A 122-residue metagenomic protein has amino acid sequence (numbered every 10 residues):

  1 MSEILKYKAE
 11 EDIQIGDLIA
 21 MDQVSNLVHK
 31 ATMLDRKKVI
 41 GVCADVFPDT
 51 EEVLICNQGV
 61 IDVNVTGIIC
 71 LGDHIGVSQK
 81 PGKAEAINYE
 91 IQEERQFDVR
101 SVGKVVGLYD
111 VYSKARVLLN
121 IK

Functional and structural regions predicted by a protein language model:
M1-K122: Extracellular receptor-binding modules and their adjoining Ser/Thr/Gly/Asp/Asn-rich linkers
